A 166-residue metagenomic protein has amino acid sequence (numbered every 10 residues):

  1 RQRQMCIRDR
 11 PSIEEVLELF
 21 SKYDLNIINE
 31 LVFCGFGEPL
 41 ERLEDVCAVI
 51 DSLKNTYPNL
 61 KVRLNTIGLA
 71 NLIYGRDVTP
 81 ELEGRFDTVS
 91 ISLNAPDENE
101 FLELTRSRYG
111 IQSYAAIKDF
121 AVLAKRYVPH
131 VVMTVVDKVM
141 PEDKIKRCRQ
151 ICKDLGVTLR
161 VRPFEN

Functional and structural regions predicted by a protein language model:
R1, I27-L31, D97-F101: Short, basic/glycine-rich phosphate-binding loops at helix/coil junctions that contact nucleotide phosphates
Q2-I7: Short, small-residue-biased leader/transition segments that mark boundaries at the very start of proteins
P11-F36: Short Fe-S-cluster ligation motifs
S21, F36-N166: Conserved AdoMet/S-adenosylmethionine-binding subsite of the radical SAM
